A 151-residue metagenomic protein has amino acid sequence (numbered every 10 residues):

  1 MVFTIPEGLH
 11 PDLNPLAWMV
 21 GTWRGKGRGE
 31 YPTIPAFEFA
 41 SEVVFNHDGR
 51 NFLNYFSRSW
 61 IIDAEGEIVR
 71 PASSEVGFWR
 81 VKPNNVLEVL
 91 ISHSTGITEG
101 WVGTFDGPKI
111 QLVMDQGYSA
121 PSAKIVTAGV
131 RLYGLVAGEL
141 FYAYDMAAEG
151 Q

Functional and structural regions predicted by a protein language model:
M1-F52, W60-P71, A137, A147-G150: Amphipathic/hydrophobic helical signal segments and adjacent flexible N-terminal regions that mediate secretion
M19, S73-E75, G129: Hydrophobic core residues within well-ordered beta-strands of beta-rich domains
G25, L53-S57, L87-I91, I110-M114 (+1 more regions): Short hydrophobic/aromatic-rich beta-strand segments that constitute the beta-sheet cores of beta-sandwich/beta-barrel
F45-F52, R80-N85, G103-I110, Y133-E139: A short, structured loop/turn motif at beta-sheet edges
D63-V102: Helix-adjacent hinge/juxtasegments
S94-T98, F105-V130: Acidic, glycine-rich flexible loop segments
A120-Q151: Mixed-charge, glycine-accented linear interaction segment located at domain edges/termini
